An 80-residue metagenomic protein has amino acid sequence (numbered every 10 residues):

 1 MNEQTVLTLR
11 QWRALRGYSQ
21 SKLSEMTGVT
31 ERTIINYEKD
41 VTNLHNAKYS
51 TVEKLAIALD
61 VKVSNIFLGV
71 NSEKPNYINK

Functional and structural regions predicted by a protein language model:
M1-R16: A short, Lys/Arg-rich alpha-helix, primarily the initiator
L9, L23-S24, I34-Y37, I66: Conserved hydrophobic/aromatic packing and binding residues within compact polymer-binding modules
R10, S21, E53: Residues within the helices of the helix-turn-helix
R13, S24, A56: The alpha-helix within a helix-turn-helix
S19, T30-T33, K48, K62: Short coil turns linking two alpha-helices in DNA-binding domains
V29-H45: Recognition helix of helix-turn-helix/homeodomain-like DNA-binding domains that insert into the DNA major groove
Y49-N65: DNA major-groove recognition helix of helix-turn-helix/homeodomain DNA-binding modules
I57, N65-K80: Short, charged recognition helix plus adjacent turn of helix-turn-helix-like nucleic-acid-binding domains
